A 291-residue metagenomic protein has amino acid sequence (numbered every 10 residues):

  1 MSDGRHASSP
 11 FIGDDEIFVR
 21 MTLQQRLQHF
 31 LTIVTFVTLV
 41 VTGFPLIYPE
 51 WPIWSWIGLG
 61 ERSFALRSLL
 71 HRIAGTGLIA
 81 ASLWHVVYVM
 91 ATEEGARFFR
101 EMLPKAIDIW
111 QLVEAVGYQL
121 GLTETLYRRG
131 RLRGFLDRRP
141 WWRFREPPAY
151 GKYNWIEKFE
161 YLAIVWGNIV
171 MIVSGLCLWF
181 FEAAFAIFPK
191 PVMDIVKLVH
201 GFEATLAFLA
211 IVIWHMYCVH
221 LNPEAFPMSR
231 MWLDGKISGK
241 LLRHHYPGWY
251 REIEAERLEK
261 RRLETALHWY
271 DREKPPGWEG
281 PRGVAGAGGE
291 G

Functional and structural regions predicted by a protein language model:
M1-G291: Membrane-embedded alpha-helical bundles that constitute the cytochrome b-like, heme-associated redox core of multi-pass
